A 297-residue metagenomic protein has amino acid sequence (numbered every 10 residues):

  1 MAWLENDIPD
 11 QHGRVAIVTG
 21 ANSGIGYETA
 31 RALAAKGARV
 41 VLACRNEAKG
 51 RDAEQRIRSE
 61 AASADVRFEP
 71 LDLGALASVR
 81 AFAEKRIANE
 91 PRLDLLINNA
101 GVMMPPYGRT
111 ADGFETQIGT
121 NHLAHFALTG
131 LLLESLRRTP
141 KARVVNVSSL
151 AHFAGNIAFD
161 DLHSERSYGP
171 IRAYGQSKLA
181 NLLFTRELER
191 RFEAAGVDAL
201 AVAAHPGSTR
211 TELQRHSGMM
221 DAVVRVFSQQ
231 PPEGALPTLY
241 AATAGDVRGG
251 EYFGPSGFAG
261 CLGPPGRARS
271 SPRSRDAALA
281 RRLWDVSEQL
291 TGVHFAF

Functional and structural regions predicted by a protein language model:
M1-H216, L290-F297: Rossmann-fold NAD(P)H-dependent dehydrogenase/reductase core
M1-L4, A38, A222, Q229 (+1 more regions): Generic detector of short alpha-helix boundary/capping microenvironments and adjacent low-complexity segments
Q117, G196, V223-R225, P272: A generic membrane alpha-helix/interface feature
D160-Y168, H216-V223, L262-S270: Short glycine/proline- and charge-enriched loop/turn segments that cap or connect secondary-structure elements
S177, V224-R269, R275-D285, L290: C-terminal helical subdomain
E193, G218, T243-D246: Hydrophobic alpha-helix feature that most strongly marks membrane-spanning transmembrane helices and their immediate
